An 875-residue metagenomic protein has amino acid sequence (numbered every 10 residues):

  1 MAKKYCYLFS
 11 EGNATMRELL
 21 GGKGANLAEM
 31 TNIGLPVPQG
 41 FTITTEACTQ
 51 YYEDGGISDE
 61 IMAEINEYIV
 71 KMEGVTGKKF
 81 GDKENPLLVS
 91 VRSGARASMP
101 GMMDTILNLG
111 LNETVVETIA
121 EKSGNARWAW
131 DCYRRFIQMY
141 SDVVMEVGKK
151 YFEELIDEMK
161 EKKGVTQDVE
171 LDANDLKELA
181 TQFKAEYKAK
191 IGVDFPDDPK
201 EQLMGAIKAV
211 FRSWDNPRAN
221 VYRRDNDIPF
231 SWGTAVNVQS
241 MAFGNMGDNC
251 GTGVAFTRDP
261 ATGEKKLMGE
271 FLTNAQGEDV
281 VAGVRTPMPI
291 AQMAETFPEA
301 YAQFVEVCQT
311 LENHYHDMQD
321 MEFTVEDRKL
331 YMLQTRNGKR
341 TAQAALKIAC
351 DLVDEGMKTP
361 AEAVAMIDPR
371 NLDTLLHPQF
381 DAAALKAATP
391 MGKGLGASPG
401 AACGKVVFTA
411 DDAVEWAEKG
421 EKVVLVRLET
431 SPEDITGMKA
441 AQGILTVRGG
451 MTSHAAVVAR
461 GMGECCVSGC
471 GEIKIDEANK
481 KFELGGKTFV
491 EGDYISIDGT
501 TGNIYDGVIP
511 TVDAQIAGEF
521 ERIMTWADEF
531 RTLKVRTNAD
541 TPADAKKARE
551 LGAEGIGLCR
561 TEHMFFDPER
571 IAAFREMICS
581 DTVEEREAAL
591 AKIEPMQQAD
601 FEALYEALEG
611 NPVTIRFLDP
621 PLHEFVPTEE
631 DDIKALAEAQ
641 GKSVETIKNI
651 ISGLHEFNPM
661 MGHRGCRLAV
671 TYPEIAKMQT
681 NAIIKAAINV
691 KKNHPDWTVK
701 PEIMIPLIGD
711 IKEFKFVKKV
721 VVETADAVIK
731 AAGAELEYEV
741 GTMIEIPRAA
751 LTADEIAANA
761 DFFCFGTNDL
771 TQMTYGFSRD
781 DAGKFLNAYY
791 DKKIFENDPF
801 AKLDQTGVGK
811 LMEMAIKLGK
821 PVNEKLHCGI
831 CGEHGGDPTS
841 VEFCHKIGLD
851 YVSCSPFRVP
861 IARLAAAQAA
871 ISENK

Functional and structural regions predicted by a protein language model:
M1-A388, E421-V424, S431-T436, Q442 (+10 more regions): Nucleotide/phosphate-binding sheet-loop regions of phosphoryl- and nucleotidyl-transfer enzymes
F41, V447-G449, S468-G471, C559 (+2 more regions): Short beta->alpha connector loops at strand-helix junctions that form conserved, small/polar/Pro-enriched
R92, I516, W526-K875: Conserved alpha/beta-domain cores
N237, V407, V424-V426, L445 (+3 more regions): Structural motif
K329-Y331, L428-K439, G443, M451-V457 (+7 more regions): Glycine-rich phosphate/ribose-binding loops and adjacent secondary-structure elements that form binding surfaces
L333-T335, V490-N538, D544: C-terminal domain-closing interface element
M357-A440, N503-I504, V508, F520 (+2 more regions): Protease-associated
